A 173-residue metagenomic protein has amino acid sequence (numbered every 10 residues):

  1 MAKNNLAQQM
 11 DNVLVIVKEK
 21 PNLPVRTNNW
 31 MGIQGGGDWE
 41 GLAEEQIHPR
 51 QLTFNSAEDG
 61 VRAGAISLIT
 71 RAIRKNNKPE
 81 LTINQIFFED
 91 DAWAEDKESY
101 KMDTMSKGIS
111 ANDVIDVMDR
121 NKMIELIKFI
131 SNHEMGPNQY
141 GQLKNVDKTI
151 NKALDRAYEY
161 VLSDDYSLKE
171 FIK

Functional and structural regions predicted by a protein language model:
M1-K173: Cell-wall polysaccharide-cleaving catalytic domain and substrate-binding groove, primarily in peptidoglycan/chitin
